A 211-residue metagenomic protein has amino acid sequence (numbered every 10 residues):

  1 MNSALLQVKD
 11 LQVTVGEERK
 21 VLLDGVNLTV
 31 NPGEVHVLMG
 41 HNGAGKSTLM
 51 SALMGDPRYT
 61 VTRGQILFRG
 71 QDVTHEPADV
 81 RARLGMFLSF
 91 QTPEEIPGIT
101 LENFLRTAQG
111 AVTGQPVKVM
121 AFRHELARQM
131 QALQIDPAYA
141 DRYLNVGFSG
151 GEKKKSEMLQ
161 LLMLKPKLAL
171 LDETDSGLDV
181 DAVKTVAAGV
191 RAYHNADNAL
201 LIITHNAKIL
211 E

Functional and structural regions predicted by a protein language model:
N2-V8, V13-G25, D56-V61, P77-A78: A short, flexible loop at the N-terminus of ABC-type nucleotide-binding domains that lies
M39-H41: The feature captures the beta-strand-to-loop junction immediately N-terminal to the Walker
Q65-R81, N145: ABC ATPase NBD Q-loop/coupling interface
T92, G98-A111, E125: Q-loop/switch helix immediately C-terminal to the Walker
L161-L162: ABC ATPase C-loop
E173-T174: Walker B catalytic motif
V183-A196: Helical segment within the ABC ATPase nucleotide-binding domain
T204-H205: H-loop/switch region of ABC-family ATPase nucleotide-binding domains
